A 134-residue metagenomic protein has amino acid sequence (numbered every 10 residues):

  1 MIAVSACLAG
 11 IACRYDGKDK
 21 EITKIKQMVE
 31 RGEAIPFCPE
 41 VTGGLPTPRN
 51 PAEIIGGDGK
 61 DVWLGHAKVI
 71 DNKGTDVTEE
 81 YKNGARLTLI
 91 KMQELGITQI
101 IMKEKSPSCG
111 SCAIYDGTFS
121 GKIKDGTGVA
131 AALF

Functional and structural regions predicted by a protein language model:
M1-A3: Extreme N-terminal starter segment of soluble prokaryotic enzymes
G10-G17: Short N-terminal binding/cap micro-motifs at the start of the first secondary-structure element
K18, Y115-G121: Short glycine-enriched, charge-decorated loop/helix-capping segments at active-site entrances that position
K20-I70: Short, surface-exposed acidic-centric catalytic microdomains
T75-M92: Glycine-rich anion/phosphate-binding loops
T98: Short acidic/polar active-site loop segments enriched in Thr and Asp
K103-P107: Short, well-ordered beta-to-alpha junction loops that form the rim of enzyme active sites and present histidine/acidic
I123-F134: Short, flexible loop segments at boundaries between secondary-structure elements
